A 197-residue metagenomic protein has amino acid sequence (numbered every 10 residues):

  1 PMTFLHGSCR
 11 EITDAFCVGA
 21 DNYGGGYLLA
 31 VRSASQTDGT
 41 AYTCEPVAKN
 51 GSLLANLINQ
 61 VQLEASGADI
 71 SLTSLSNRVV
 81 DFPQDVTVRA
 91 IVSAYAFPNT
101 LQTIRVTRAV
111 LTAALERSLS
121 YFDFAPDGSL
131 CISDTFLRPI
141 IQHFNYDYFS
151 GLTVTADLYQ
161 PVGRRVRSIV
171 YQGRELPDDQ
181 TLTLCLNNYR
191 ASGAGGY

Functional and structural regions predicted by a protein language model:
P1, G25-Y27: Metallocarboxypeptidase
P1-A20, F122-A125: Active-site-adjacent helix-turn-beta-strand microarchitecture at beta-sheet edges that either contains or buttresses
H6, L28-A30: Fungi-biased regulatory scaffold/adaptor regions
R10, A15, N22, R32-E45 (+1 more regions): Acidic/histidine-rich, surface-exposed loop or edge segments in extracytoplasmic proteins
D21-G24, A68: Amphipathic alpha-helical interaction surfaces
C44, S52-Y197: Feature captures C-terminal
K49: Active-site-proximal segments of metal-dependent phosphoesterases and phosphodiesterases across multiple
